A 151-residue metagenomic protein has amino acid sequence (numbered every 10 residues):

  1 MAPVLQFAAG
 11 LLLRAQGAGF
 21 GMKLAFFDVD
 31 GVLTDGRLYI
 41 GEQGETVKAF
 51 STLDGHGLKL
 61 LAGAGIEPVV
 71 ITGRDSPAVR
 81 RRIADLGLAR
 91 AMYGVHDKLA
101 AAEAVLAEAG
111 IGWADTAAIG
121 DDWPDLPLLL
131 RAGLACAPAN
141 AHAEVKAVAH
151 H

Functional and structural regions predicted by a protein language model:
M1-F27: Non-catalytic pre-domain segments flanking phosphatase-related domains
G21-K23, I66, A114-D115: Short coil/turn segments at beta-strand junctions that form active-site/ligand-binding loops
F26-D28, I119-G120: Generic enzyme active-site microenvironment
V29, G73-R74, V95, A139-H142: Short secondary-structure boundary segments
L33-A64, T72: A positional/architectural concept
T34-G41, V79-G87: Short, basic/glycine-rich phosphate-binding loops at helix/coil junctions that contact nucleotide phosphates
G44-S51, D85, R90-M92, L99-H151: Mg2+-dependent phosphoryl-transfer enzymes with acidic/Ser/Thr/Gly-rich catalytic loops
L58-R82, M92-Y93, L129: Substrate-recognition element of Asp-dependent hydrolases with the DxDx(T/V) motif
